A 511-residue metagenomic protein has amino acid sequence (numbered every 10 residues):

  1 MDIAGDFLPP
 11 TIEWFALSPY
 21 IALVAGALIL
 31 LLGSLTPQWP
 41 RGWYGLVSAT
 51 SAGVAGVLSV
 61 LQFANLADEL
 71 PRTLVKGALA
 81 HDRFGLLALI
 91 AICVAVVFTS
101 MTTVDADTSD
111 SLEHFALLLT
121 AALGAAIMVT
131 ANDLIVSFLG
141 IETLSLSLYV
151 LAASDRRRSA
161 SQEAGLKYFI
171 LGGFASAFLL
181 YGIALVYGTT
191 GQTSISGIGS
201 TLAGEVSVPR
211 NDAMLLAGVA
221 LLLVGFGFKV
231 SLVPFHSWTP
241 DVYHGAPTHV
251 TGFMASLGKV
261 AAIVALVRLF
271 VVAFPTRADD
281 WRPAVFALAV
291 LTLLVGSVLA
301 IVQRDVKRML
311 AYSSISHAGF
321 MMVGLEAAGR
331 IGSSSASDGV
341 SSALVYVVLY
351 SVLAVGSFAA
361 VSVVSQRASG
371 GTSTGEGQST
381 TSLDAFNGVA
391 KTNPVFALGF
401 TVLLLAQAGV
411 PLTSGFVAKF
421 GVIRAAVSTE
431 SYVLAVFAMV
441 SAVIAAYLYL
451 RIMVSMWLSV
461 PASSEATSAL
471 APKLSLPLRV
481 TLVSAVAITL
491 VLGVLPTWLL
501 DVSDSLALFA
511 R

Functional and structural regions predicted by a protein language model:
M1-R511: Alpha-helical transmembrane segments of multi-pass membrane proteins predominantly involved in bioenergetics
